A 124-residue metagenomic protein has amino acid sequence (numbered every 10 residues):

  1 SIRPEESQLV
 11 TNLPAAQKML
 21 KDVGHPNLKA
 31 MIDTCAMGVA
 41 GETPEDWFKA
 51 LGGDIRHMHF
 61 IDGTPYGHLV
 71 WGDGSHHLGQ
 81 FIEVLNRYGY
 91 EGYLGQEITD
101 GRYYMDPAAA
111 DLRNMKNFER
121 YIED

Functional and structural regions predicted by a protein language model:
S1-Q8: Active-site-proximal beta-alpha loop/turn segments in soluble metabolic enzymes
V10-D124: Histidine-acidic metal/acid-base catalytic patches
